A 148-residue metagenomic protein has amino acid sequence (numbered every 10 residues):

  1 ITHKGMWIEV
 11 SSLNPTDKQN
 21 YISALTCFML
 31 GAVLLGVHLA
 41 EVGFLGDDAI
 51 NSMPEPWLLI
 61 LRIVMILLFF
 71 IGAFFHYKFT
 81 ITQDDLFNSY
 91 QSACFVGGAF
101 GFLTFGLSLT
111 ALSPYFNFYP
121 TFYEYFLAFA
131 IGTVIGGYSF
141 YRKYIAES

Functional and structural regions predicted by a protein language model:
I1-T82, L86-S148: Alpha-helical propensity feature that highlights long, continuous alpha-helices across diverse contexts
